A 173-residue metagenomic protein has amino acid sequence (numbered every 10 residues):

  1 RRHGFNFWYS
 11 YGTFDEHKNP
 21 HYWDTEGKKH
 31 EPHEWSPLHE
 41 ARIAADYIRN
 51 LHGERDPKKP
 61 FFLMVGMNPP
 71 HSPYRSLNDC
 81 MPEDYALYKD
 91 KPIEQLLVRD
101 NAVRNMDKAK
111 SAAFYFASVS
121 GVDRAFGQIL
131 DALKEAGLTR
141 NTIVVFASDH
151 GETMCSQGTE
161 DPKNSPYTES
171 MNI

Functional and structural regions predicted by a protein language model:
H3-G4: Short, structured coil segments at secondary-structure junctions
Y11-E34, L38, I48-I173: Active-site-proximal cap/lid insertion segments
